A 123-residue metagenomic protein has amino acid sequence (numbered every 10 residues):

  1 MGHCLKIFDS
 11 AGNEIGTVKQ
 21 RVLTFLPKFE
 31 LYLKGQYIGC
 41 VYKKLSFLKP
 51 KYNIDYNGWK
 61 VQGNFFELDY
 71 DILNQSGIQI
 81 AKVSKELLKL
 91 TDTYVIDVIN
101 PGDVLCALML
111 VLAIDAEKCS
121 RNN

Functional and structural regions predicted by a protein language model:
M1-N123: Intrinsically disordered, low-complexity proline/glycine-rich segments
